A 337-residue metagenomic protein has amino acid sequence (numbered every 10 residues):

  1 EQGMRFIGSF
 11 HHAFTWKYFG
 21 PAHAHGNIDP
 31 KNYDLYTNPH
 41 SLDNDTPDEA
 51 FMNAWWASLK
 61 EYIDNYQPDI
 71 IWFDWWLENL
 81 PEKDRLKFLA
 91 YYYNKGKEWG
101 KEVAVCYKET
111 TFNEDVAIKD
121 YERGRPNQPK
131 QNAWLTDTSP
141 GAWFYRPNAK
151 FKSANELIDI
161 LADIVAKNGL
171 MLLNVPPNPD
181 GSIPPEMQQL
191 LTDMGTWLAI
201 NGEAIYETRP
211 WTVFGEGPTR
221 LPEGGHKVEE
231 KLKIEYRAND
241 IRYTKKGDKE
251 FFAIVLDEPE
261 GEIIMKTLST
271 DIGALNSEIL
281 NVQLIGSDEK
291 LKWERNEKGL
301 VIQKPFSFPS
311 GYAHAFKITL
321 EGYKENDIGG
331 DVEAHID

Functional and structural regions predicted by a protein language model:
E1-D337: Mature catalytic domains of secreted/periplasmic carbohydrate-active enzymes
